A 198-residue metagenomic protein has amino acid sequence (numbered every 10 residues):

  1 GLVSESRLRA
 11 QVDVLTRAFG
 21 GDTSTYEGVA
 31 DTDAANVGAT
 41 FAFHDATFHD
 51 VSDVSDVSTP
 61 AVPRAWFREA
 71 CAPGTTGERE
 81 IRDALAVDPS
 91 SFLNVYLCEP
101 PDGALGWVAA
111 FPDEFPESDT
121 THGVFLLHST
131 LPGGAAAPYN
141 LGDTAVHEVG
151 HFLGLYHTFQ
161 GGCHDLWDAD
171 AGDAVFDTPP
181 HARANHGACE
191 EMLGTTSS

Functional and structural regions predicted by a protein language model:
G1-P89: Propeptide-to-catalytic entry region of secreted or membrane-anchored zinc metalloproteases
R7, C71, F111, F115 (+2 more regions): Solvent-exposed, flexible loop/coil residues
L15, F43-D45, V95, L126 (+1 more regions): Generic structural hydrophobic/aromatic packing signal, biased to beta-strands
R17-T23, F48-D50, P100-G103, T130-P132 (+3 more regions): Acidic glycine-/aspartate-rich tracts in secreted/extracellular proteins
S24-A35, G77-L85, W107-P116, A184-T195: Intrinsically disordered, low-complexity boundary segments flanking structured domains
G38-T40, S90, T120-T121, S198: Sequence-level motif detector for i,i+2 pairs with an aromatic at +2
P73-Q160: Active-site-proximal segment of zinc-dependent metalloprotease catalytic domains
A136-S198: The catalytic-center signature of Zn2+-dependent metalloproteases
